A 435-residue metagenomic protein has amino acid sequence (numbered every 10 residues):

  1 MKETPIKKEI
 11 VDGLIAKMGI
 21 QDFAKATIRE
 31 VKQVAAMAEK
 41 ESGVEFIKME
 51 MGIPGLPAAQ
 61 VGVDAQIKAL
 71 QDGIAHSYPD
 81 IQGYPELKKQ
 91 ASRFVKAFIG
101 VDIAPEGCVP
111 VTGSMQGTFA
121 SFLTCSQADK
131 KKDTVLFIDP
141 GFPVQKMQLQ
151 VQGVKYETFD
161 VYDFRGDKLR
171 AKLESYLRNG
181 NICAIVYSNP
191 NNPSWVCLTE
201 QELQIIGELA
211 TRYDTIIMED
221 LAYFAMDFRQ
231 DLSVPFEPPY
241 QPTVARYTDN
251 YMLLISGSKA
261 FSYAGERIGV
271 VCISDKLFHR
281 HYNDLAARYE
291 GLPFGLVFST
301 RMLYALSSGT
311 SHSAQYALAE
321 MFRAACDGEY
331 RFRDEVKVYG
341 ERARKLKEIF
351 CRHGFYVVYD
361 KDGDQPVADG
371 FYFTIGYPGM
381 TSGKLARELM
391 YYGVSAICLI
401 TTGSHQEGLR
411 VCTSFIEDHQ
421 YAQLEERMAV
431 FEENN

Functional and structural regions predicted by a protein language model:
K2, R93, A97, V101-I103 (+2 more regions): PLP-dependent enzyme catalytic core of the Aspartate aminotransferase-like
E3-V11, R229-Y240, F278-R301, D364-Q365: Charged, glycine/proline-rich intrinsically disordered loops and linkers
T4-Q116, D167, F322-E329, N434-N435: N-terminal small-domain helix-loop-helix segment of the aminotransferase-like
V31, M49, Q66, A91 (+13 more regions): Generic structural signal for small/hydrophobic residues in well-ordered secondary structure, especially within
G52-L56, Y84, M115, F142-P143 (+10 more regions): Short, solvent-exposed loop/turn segments at secondary-structure junctions
I74-Y213, M218, F224-Y247, M252: Conserved core of the PLP fold type I
Y247-K337: Conserved core segment of the aminotransferase class I/II
H312-Q315, A319, F332-C351, V357-G376: Conserved glycine-rich beta-strand-loop-beta hairpin in the small C-terminal domain of fold type I
